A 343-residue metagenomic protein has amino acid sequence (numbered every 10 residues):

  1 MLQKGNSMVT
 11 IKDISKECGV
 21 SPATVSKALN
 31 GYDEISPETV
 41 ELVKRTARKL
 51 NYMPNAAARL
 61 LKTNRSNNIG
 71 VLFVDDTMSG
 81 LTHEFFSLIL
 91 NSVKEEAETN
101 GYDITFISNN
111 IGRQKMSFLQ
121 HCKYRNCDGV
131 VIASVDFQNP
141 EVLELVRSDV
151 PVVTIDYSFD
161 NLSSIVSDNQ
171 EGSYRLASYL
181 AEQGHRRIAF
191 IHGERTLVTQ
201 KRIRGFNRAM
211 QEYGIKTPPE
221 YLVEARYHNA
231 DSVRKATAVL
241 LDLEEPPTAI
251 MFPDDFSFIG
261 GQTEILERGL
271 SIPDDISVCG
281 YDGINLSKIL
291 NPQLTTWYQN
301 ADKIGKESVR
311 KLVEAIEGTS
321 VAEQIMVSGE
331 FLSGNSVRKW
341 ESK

Functional and structural regions predicted by a protein language model:
M1-N6, N64, N68-S178, E182 (+1 more regions): Alpha-helical recognition/docking segments in bacterial nutrient-uptake and carbohydrate-utilization systems
M1-N67: N-terminal helix-turn-helix DNA-binding module of bacterial transcription factors
S21, N67, D128, H185-I188 (+1 more regions): Short acidic/polar active-site loop segments enriched in Thr and Asp
K49-N55, I111-K115, S134-V135, Q262: Short gly/ser/thr-rich secondary-structure transition/capping motifs
D75-L88, F106-Q114, I165-R175, I191-A236 (+4 more regions): Hinge/beta->alpha junction and helix N-cap segments in small-molecule ligand-binding domains
A238-K343: Flexible loop/turn connectors
